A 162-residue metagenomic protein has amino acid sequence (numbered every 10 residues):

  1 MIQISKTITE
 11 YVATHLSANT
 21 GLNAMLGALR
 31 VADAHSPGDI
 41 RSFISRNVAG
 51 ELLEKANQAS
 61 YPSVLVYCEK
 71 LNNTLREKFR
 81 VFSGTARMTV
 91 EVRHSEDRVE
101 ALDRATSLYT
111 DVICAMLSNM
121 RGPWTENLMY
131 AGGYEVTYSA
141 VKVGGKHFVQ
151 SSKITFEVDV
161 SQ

Functional and structural regions predicted by a protein language model:
M1-L75: Small/polar-rich, solvent-exposed N-terminal microdomains that initiate assembly or binding
I2, R98-L102: Active-site oxyanion-binding pockets that recognize sulfate/phosphate
V12, L16, V64-V66, M88-V90 (+2 more regions): Hydrophobic beta-strand residues in large extracellular and virion-surface proteins
N23-A24, D103-Q162: Acidic-leaning, charged glycine-interspersed low-complexity segments
C68-N73, R93, V136, T155-E157: Generic short beta-strand segments
N72-T74, K78-V81, K142-K146: Exposed beta-sheet edge/beta-hairpin loop segments within beta-rich domains
K78-T85, A101-Y109: "Short basic amphipathic alpha-helical interaction patches in structured regions
R80-D97, H147-S161: Oligomerization/assembly interface segments of phage tail-like spikes and tubes
